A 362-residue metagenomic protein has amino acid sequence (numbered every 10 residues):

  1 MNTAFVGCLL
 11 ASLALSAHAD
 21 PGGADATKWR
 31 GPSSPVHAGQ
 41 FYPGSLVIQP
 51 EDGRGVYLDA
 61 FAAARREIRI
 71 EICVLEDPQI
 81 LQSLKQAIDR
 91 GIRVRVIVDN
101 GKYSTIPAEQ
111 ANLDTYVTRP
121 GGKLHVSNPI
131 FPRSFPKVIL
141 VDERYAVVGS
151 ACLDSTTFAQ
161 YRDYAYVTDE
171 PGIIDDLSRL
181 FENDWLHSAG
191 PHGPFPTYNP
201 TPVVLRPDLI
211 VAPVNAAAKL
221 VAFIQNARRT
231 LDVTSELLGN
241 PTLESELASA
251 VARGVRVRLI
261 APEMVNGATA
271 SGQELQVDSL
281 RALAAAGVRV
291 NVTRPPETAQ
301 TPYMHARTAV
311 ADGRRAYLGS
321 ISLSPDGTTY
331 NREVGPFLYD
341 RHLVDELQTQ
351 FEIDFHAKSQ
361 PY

Functional and structural regions predicted by a protein language model:
A4-S16: Bacterial N-terminal signal peptides
D20-A64, E71-A227, P241, S245 (+4 more regions): HKD-type phospholipase D/PLD-like phosphodiesterase module
I72, T234-S235: Glycine-rich anion-binding loop/nest that anchors nucleotide
D340-Y362: Amphipathic alpha-helical interface segments
